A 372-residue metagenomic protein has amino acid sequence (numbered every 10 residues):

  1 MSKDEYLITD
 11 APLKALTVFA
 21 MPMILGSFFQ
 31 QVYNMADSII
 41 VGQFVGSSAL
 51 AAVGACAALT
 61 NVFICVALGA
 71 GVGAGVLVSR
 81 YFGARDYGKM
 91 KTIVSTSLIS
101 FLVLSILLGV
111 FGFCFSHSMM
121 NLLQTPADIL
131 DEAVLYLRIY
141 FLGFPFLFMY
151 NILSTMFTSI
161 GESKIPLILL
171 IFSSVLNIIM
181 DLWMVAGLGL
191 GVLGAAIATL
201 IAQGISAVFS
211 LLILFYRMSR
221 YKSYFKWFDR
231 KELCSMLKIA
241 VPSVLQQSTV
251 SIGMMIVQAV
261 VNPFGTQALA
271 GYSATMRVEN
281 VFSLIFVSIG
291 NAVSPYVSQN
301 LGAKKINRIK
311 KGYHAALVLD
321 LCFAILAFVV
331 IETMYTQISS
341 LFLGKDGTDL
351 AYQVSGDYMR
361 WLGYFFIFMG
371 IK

Functional and structural regions predicted by a protein language model:
M1-A20, V78-G143, G187-V241, V297-F365: Short alpha-helical transmembrane segments in multi-pass integral membrane proteins
L7-F44, A58-G73, L77, L102-G109 (+4 more regions): N-terminal transmembrane alpha-helices
V18-D37, I139, S173, A202-S206 (+4 more regions): Transmembrane helical elements of multi-pass membrane transporters/channels
I24, F28, V32, A36 (+14 more regions): Generic alpha-helical transmembrane segments of integral inner-membrane proteins, especially permease/transport modules
F28, V32-L50, M120-A127, W183-L190 (+3 more regions): Helix-terminus/linker motif at the lipid-water interface of multi-pass membrane proteins
V45-A58, A133-L137, A196, T266-V281 (+1 more regions): Small-residue hotspots at the loop-to-helix junctions and early N-terminal turns of transmembrane alpha-helices
L50-V110, L147-P166, G271-Y335, K372: Small-residue-rich hydrophobic transmembrane alpha-helices
G71, Y140-T158, P166-S174, A195-V208 (+2 more regions): Short runs within selected transmembrane alpha-helices of multi-pass transporters and secretion channels
